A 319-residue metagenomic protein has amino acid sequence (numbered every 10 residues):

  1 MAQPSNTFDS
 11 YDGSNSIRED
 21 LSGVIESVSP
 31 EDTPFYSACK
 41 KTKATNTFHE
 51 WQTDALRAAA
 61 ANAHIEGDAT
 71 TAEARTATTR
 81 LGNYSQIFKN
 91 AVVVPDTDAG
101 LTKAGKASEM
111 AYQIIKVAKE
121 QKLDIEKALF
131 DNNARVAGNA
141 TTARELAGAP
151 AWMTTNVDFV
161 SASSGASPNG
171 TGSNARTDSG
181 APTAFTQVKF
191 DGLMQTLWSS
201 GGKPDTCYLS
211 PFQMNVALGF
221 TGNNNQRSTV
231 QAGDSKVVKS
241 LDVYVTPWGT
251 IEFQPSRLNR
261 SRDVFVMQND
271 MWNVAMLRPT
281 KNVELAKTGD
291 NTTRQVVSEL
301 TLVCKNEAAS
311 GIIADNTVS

Functional and structural regions predicted by a protein language model:
M1-S319: Flexible, glycine/threonine- and acidic-rich loop/arm segments that mediate assembly and lattice contacts in viral
